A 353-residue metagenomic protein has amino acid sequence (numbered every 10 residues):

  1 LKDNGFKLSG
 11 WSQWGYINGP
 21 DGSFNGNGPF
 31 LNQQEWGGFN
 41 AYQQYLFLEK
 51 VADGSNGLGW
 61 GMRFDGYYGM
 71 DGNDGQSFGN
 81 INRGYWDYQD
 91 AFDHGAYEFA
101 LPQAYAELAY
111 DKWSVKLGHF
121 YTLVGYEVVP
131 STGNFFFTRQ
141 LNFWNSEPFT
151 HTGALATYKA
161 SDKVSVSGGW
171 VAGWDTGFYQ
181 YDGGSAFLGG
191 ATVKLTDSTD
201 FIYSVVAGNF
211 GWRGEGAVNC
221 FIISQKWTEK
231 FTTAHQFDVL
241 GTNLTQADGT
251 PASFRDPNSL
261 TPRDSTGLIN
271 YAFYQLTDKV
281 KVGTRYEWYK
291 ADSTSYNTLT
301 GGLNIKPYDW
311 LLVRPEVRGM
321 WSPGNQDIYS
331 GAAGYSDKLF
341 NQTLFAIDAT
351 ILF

Functional and structural regions predicted by a protein language model:
L1-L8, E49-G61, K112, V124 (+5 more regions): Short loop/turn motifs that connect adjacent beta-strands in outer-membrane beta-barrel proteins
L1-P29, D348, F353: N-terminal periplasmic/intermembrane-space "pro-region" immediately following the signal or transit peptide
N4, G37-Q44, Y97-P102, P148-T152 (+5 more regions): Residues that define the transmembrane beta-barrel architecture of outer-membrane proteins
G10, A41-K50, Q103-L108, L117 (+7 more regions): Residues on the lipid-exposed face of transmembrane beta-strands in outer-membrane beta-barrel proteins
G10-Y16, F64-Y68, L117-H119, G168-A172 (+6 more regions): Transmembrane beta-barrel strands of outer-membrane/channel proteins
G19-W36, G72-V193, I202-A207, Y335-K338 (+1 more regions): Surface-exposed coil loops of outer-membrane beta-barrel proteins
K163-S165, D182-S293, N297-T298: Detector for outer-membrane/organellar transmembrane beta-barrel domains, recognizing the amphipathic beta-strand
I305-P307, L311, D337-F353: Outer-membrane beta-barrel "beta-signal"
